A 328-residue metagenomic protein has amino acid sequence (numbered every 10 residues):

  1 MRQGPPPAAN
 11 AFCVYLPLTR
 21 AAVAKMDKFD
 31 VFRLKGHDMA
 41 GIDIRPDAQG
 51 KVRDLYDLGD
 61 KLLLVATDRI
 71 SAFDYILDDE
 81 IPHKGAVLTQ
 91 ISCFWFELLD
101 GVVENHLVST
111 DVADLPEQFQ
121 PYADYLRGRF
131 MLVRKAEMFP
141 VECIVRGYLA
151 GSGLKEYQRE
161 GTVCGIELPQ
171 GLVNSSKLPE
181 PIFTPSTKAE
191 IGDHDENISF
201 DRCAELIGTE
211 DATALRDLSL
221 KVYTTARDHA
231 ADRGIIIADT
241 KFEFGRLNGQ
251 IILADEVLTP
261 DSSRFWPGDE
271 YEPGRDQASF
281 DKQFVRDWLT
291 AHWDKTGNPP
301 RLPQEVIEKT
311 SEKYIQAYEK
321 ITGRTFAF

Functional and structural regions predicted by a protein language model:
F29-A189, K295-F328: Active-site loop/lid in soluble adenylation, ligation, and acyl-transfer enzymes
D54, K241-E243: Short, surface-exposed charged micro-motifs
K177-T209: A short mid-domain helix/strand-loop element embedded in enzyme catalytic domains that forms or borders the active-site
I207-A238: A long amphipathic alpha-helix within ATP-dependent nucleotide-binding catalytic cores
E243-S279: Catalytic activation segment of kinase domains across protein kinase-like and atypical kinase folds
R275-K295: Short glycine/proline-rich, acidic loop/turn segments that cap or connect secondary-structure elements
